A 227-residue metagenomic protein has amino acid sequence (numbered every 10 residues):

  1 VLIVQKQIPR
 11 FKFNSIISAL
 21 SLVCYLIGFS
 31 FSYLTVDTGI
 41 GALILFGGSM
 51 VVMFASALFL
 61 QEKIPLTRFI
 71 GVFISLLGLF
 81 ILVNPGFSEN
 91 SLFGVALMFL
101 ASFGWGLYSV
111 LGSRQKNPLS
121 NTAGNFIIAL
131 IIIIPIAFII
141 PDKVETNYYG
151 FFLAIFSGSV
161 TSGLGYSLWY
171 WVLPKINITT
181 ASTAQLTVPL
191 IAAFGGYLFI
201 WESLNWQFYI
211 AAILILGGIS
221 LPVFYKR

Functional and structural regions predicted by a protein language model:
V1, L22, I64-N84, I133-I134 (+2 more regions): Hydrophobic transmembrane alpha-helices of multi-pass small-molecule transport proteins
V1, V52-F54, F87-I140, L168: Transmembrane alpha-helical segments that form core, pore/gating elements of small-molecule transporters/exporters
V1-K6, F31, G48-I70, L190-Y209: C-terminal transmembrane-helix exit sites in multi-pass transporters
V4-L45, I74, I81, G158-I176: Specific transmembrane alpha-helical segments of multi-pass solute transporters/efflux pumps, especially DMT/EamA
P9-K12, N84-G104, F138-F156, S203-I213: Juxtamembrane helix-entry segments on the extracytoplasmic side of multipass membrane proteins
F11-L20, I64-S75, V95, N117-I127: Cytoplasmic-side transmembrane-helix entry/capping segments in multi-pass membrane proteins
A19, V23, I27, G47-F54 (+7 more regions): Hydrophobic/small/kink-forming positions within alpha-helical transmembrane segments of polytopic membrane proteins
I27, G41-G48, G112-L130, S162-L198: Helix-helix packing/entry segments at the starts of transmembrane helices
